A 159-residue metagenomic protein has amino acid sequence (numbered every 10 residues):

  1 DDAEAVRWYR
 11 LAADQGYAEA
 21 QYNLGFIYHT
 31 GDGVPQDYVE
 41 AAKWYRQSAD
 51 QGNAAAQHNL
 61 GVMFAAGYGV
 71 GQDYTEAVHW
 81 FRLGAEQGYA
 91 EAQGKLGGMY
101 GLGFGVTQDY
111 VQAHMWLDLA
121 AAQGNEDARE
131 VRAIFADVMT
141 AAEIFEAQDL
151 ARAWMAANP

Functional and structural regions predicted by a protein language model:
D1, Y9, D14-Y17, T30-D32 (+11 more regions): Short helix-capping/linker turns of helical repeat alpha-solenoids
N23-T30, N59-A66, K95-L102, A133-A136: Hydrophobic face of amphipathic alpha-helices that form TPR/SEL1-like repeat modules and related alpha-solenoid
G61, Q93, G97, Q108-Y110 (+1 more regions): Predominantly extracellular beta-rich ligand-binding scaffolds that present long acidic/polar faces for carbohydrate
E126-P159: Terminal, low-structured helical/coil segments at or just beyond the last alpha-helical repeat
